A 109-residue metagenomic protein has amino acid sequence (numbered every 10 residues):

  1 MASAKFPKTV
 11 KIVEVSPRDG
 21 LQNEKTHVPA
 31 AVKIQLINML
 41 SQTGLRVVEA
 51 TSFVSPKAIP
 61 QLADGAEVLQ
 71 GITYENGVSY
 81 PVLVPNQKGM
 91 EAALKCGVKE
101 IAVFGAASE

Functional and structural regions predicted by a protein language model:
A2-K25, E100-E109: N-terminal small/glycine-rich loop or linker at the start of catalytic domains across soluble metabolic enzymes
V13-I34, G77-Q87: Active-site mouth loops of central-metabolism enzymes
V32-T43: Alpha-helical scaffold segments that flank or form the walls of functional sites
I37-N38, G65-L69, M90: Generic structural signal for well-ordered alpha-helices, preferentially at hydrophobic/aromatic core positions
G44, K95-I101: Glycine-enriched alpha-helix->loop->beta-strand junction motifs that scaffold or abut catalytic
R46-G71, F104-E109: Glycine-rich, proline-tolerant flexible connector loops at the mouths of alpha/beta enzymes
E67-E75, K95-C96: Alpha-helical structural signal in soluble globular domains
N86-G97: Catalytic cores of alpha/beta
